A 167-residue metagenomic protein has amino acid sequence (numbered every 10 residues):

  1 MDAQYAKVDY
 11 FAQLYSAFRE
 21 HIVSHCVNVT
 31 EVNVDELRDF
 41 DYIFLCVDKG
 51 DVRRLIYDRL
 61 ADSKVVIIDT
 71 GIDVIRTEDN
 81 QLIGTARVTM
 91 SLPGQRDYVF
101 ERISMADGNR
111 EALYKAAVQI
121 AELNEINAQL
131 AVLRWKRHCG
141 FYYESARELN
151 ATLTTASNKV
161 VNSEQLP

Functional and structural regions predicted by a protein language model:
M1-R19: Glycine-rich phosphate-binding loop and adjoining beta1-alpha1-beta2 segment of Rossmann-like nucleotide-binding folds
I22-S24: Hydrophobic/aromatic anchor residues within beta-strands of the central parallel beta-sheet of Rossmann-like
C26-N33: Conserved SAM/SAH-binding loop
V34-P167: Glycine-rich phosphate/adenylate-binding loop
